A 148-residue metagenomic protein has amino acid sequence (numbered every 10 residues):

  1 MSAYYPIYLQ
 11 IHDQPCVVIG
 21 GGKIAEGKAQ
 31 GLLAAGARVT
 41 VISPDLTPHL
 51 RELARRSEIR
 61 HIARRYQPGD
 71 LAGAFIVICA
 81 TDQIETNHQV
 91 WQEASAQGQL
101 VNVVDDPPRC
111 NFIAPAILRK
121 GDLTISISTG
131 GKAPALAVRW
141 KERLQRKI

Functional and structural regions predicted by a protein language model:
M1-A54: Hydrophobic, well-ordered beta-alpha structural blocks that scaffold small-molecule cofactor pockets
P15, F75-I76: Structural motif
K23-I24, E85, G131: Residue-level detector of alpha-helix initiation sites
V39, H61, L100-V101: Hydrophobic beta-strand scaffold residues
S43, H61-R65, D105: Short loop/edge segments at beta-strand edges and connector loops that shape dinucleotide/nucleotide cofactor-binding
A54-A72: Glycine-rich, highly charged phosphate/nucleotide-binding loops
I76-D82, N87-I113: ADP-ribose/adenylate-binding Rossmann-like module
L118-I148: Adenosine-phosphate binding glycine-rich loop
